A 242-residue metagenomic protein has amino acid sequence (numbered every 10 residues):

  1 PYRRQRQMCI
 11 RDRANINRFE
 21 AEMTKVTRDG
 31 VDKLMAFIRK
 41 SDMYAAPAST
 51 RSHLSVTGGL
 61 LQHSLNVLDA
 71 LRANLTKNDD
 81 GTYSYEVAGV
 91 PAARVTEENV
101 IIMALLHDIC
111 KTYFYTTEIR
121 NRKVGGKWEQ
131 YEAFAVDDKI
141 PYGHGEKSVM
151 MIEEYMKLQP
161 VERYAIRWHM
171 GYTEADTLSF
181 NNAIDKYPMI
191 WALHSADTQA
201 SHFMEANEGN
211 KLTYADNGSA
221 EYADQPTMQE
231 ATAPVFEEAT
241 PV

Functional and structural regions predicted by a protein language model:
P1-I10: Single conserved hydrophobic/aromatic residue that forms the stacking wall/gate of nucleotide- or nucleobase-binding
R3, L61-S64, L68, P141-G145: Short alpha-helical patches at coil-to-helix transitions and adjacent helical residues in well-structured domains
R11-F37: N-terminal accessory segments
E20, L68, R72, V149-E153: Amphipathic alpha-helical segments within well-ordered protein domains
L34-A93: A glycine-rich, hydrophobic loop/mini-helix early in the fold
A48-V56, D80-G81, V87-L212: Divalent metal-dependent catalytic cores for phosphoryl transfer on phosphate-bearing substrates
M204-D224, M228: MPN/JAMM (Mov34/JAB) isopeptidase/deubiquitinase module and associated MPN-bearing subunits/adaptors in ubiquitin
T227-V242: Acidic, low-complexity intrinsically disordered tails
